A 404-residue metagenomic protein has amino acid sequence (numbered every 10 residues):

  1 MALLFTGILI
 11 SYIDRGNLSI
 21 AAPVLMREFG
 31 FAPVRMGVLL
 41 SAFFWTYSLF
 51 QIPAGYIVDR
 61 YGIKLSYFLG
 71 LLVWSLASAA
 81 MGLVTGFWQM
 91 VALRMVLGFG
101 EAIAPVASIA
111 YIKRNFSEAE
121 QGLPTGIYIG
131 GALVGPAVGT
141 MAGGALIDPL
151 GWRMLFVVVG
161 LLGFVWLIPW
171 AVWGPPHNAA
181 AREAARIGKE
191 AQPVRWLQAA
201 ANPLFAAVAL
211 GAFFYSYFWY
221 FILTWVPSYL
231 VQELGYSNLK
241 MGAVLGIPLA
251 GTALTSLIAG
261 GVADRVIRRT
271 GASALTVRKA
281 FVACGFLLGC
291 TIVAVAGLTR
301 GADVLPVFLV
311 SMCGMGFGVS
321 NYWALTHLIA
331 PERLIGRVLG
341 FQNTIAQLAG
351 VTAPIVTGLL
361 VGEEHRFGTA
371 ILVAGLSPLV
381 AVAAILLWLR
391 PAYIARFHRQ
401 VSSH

Functional and structural regions predicted by a protein language model:
L18-S19, P203-L257, V319, W323 (+1 more regions): Extracytoplasmic gate region of multi-pass secondary transporters
G30, G62, L83-Q89, S117 (+3 more regions): Helix-breaking motifs and short loop linkers at transmembrane-helix boundaries and internal kinks in secondary membrane
L49-W88: Conserved MFS/SLC helix-loop-helix module at the cytosolic interface between two early adjacent transmembrane helices
L72-T85, A283-R300: C-terminal ends and interior cores of transmembrane alpha-helices in multi-pass membrane transporters/permeases
L93-A132: Cytoplasmic helix-loop-helix junction between adjacent transmembrane helices in 12-TM secondary transporters
Y128-G174, N178: Helix-loop-helix hairpin linking two adjacent transmembrane segments in secondary transporters
A171-R195, A395-S402: Flexible cytoplasmic inter-helical loops of multi-pass small-molecule transporters
H327-E364: A late C-terminal transmembrane helix in Major Facilitator Superfamily
